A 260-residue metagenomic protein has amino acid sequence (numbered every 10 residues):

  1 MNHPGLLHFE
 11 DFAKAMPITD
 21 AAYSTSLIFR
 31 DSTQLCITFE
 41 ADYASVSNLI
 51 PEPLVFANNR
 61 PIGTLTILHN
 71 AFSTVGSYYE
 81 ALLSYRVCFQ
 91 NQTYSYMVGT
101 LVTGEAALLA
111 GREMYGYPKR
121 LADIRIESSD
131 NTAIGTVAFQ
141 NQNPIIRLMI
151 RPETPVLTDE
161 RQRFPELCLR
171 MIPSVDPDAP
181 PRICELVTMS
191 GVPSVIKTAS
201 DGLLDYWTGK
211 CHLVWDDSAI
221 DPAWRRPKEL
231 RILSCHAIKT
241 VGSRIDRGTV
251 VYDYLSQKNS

Functional and structural regions predicted by a protein language model:
M1-Y78, I220, K228-E229, I245 (+1 more regions): N-terminal domain-onset segments
N2-I18, R112-S260: Interaction-surface and assembly-scaffold signal
Y23, Y43, Y78-Y79, Y85 (+4 more regions): Sequence-level detector for tyrosine residue identity
T25-I28, A41-N48, V55-N58, Y96-M97 (+2 more regions): A broad, low-specificity signal for short, low-complexity segments enriched in glycine/proline and polar/charged
A44, F72, Q90-Q92, Q142-P144 (+1 more regions): Generic "edge-of-domain/loop-turn" microfeature
A57-I62, R86-F89, A106-L109, L121 (+1 more regions): Short, surface-exposed linear patches
T66-Y115: Hydrophobic/aromatic-rich structural module bridging two neighboring secondary-structure elements via a short loop
